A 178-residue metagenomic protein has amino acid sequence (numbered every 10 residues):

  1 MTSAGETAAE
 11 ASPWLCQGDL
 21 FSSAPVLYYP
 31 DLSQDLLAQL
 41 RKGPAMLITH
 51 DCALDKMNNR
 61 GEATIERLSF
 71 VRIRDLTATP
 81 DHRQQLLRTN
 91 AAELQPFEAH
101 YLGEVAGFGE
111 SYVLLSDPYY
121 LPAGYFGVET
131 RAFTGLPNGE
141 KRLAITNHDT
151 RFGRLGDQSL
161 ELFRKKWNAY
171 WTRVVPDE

Functional and structural regions predicted by a protein language model:
M1-E6, L37-Q39, T77-E178: C-terminal terminal-subdomain/extension
M1-K56: Short N-terminal edge-element motif at the start of the domain
P25, T49, R72, S116-D117: Pocket-edge structural micro-motifs
K42, T49-A92: Compact nucleic-acid interaction/catalytic patches
